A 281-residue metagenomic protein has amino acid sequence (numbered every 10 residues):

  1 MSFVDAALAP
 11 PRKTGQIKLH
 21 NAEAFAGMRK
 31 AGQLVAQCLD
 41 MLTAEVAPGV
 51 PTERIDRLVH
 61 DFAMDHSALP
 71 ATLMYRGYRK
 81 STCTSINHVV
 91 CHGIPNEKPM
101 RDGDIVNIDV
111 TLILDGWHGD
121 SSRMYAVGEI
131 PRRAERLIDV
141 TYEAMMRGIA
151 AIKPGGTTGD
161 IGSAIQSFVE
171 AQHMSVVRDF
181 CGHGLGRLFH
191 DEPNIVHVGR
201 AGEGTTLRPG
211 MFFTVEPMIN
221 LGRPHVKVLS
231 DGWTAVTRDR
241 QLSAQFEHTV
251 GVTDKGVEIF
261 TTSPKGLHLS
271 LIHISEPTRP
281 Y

Functional and structural regions predicted by a protein language model:
M1-D65, A126-T157, E170, G199-R200: Flexible, acidic/His-enriched mid-domain "rim/lid" segments that flank
Q16, H20, S85-W117, P193-T253: Acidic/histidine-enriched ion/cofactor-binding microenvironments in catalytic or ligand-binding pockets
V35-D102, A151-P193, T205-M211, L221-V228 (+1 more regions): Active-site cores enriched in adjacent His and Asp/Glu residues with nearby glycine-rich loops that coordinate divalent
L69-Y75, V110-S121, E135-D139: Short, flexible active-site-proximal loops enriched in glycine and acidic residues
V106, V110, R123-G128: Glycine/small-residue-rich loop that forms an oxyanion/phosphate-binding "nest" at active or ligand-binding sites
A126-G148, W233-G256: Short peripheral tails and domain-boundary helices/loops at the edges of structured domains
V226, L269-I272: A short, polar/proline- and glycine-enriched secondary-structure boundary/capping micro-motif
I272-Y281: Single conserved hydrophobic/aromatic residue that forms the stacking wall/gate of nucleotide- or nucleobase-binding
